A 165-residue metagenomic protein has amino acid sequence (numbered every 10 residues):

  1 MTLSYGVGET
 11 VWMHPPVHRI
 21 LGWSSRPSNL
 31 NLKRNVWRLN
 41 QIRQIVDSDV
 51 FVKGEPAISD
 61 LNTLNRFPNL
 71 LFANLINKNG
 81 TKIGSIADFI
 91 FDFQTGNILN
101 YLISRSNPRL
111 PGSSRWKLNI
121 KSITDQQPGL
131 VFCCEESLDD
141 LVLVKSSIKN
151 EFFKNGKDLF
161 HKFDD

Functional and structural regions predicted by a protein language model:
M1-D165: Peripheral interaction segments used for macromolecular assembly
